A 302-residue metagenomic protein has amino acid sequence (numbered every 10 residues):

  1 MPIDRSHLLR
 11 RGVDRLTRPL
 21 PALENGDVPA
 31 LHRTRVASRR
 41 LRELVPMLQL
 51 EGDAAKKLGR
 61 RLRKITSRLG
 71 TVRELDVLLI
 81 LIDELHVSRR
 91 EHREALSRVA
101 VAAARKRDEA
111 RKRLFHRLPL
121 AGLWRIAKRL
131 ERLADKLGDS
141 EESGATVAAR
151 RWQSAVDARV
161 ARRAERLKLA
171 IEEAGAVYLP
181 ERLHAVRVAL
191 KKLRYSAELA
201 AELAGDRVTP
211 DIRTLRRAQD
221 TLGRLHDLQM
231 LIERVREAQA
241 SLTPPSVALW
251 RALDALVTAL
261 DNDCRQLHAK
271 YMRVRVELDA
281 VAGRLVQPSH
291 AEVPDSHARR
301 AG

Functional and structural regions predicted by a protein language model:
M1-G302: Function-determining surface determinants
